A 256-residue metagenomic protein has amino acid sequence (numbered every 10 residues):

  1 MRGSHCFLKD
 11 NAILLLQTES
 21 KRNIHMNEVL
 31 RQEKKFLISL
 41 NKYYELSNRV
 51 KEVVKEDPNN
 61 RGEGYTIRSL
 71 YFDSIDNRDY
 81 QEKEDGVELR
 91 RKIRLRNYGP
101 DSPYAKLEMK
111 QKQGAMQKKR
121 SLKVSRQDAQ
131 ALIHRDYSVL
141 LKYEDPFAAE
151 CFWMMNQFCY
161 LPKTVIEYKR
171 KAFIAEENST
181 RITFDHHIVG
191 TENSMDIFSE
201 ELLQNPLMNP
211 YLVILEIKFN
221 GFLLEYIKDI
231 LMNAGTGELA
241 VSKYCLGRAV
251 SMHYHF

Functional and structural regions predicted by a protein language model:
A12-F256: Phosphate-end processing signature that detects enzymes handling 5′-triphosphorylated RNA and polyphosphate
